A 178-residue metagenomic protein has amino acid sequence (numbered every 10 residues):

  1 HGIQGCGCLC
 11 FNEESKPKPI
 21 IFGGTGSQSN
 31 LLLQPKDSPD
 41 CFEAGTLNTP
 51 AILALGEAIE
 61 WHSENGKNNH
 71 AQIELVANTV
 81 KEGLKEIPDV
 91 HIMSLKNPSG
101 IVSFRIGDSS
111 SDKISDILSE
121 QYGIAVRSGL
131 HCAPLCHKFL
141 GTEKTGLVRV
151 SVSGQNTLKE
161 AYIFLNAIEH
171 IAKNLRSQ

Functional and structural regions predicted by a protein language model:
H1-Q178: Pyridoxal 5′-phosphate
